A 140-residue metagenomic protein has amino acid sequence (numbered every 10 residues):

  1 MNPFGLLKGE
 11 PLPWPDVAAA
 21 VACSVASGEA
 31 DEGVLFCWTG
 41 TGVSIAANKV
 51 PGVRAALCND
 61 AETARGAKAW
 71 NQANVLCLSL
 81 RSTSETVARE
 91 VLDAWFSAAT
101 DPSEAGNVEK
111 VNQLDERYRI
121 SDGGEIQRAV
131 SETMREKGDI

Functional and structural regions predicted by a protein language model:
M1-P11: A short beta-strand-loop structural module common to alpha/beta enzyme folds
L6-K8, A30-G33, S79-L80: A short glycine/serine-rich beta->alpha loop
G9-L12, D16, W38, C58 (+3 more regions): Residues at secondary-structure transition points
D16-A19, N71-A73: Short low-complexity, flexible loop/linker segments enriched in glycine and/or proline with clustered acidic
V17-L57: Helix-adjacent hinge/juxtasegments
A61-I140: C-terminal binding/interaction regions
